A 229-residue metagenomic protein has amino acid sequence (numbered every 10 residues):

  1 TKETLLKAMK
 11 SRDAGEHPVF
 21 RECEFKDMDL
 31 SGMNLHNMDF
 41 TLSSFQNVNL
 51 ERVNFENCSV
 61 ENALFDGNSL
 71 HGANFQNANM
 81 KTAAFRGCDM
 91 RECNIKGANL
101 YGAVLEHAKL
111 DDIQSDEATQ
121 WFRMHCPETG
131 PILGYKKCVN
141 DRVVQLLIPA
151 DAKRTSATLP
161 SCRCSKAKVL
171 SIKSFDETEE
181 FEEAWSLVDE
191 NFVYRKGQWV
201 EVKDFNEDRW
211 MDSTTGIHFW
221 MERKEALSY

Functional and structural regions predicted by a protein language model:
T1-D141, R154: Tandem repeat scaffolds
K2-E3, R163, W220: Low-complexity, intrinsically disordered regions enriched in charged/polar residues
R12-E16, G197, G216: Glycine-centered small-residue hotspots that permit tight backbone geometry or close packing
P127-T214: Non-catalytic interaction/regulatory modules that flank or connect domains
R209-Y229: Extended catalytic/binding region for NAD+/ADP-ribose chemistry, centered on the ART fold
